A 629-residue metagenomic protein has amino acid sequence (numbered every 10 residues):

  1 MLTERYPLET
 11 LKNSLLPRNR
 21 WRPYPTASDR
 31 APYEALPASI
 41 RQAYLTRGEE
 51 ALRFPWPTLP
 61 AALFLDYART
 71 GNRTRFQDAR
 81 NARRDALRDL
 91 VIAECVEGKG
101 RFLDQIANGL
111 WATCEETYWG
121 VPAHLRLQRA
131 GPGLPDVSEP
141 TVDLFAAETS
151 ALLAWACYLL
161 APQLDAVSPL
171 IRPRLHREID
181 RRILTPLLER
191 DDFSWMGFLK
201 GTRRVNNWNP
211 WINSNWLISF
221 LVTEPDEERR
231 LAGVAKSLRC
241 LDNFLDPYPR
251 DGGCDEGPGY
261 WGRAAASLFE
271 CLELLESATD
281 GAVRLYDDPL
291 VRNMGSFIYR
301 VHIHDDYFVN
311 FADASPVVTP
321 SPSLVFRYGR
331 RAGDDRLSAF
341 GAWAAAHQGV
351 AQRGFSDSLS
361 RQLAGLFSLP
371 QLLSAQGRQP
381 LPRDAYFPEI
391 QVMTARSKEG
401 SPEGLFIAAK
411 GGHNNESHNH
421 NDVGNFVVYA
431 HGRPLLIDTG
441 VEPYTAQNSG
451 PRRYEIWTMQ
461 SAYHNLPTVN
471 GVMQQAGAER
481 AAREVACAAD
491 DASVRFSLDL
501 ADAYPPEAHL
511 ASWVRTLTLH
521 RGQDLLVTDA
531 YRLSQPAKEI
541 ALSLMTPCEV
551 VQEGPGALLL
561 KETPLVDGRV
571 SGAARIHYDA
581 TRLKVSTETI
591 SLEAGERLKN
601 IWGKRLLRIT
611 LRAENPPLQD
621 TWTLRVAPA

Functional and structural regions predicted by a protein language model:
M1-A43, I92-C95: Extreme N-terminal leader/anchor segments
R18-W21, G71-R84, C95, A130-A147 (+6 more regions): Solvent-exposed loop and edge beta-strand segments that line ligand/cofactor-binding and catalytic clefts
G48-L59, I106-H124, L170-M196, A232-G252 (+2 more regions): Long, well-ordered core segments of solenoidal/helical folds
A82-V96, N108-A112, A147-W155: Non-membrane alpha-helical segments in proteins
E94-A107, A156-D180, F220-L238, L275-V291 (+2 more regions): Structural helix-adjacent loops and short alpha-helical linkers that scaffold large soluble proteins
H124-Q128, A147, F340-D357, Y444-A629: CBM-like, beta-strand-rich accessory domains located in the C-terminal region of large, secreted polysaccharide-active
G133-G257, E270, F367-R378: Active-site lining segments of carbohydrate-active enzymes
A265-L436, C487-D490, R495, L606 (+1 more regions): Carbohydrate-active enzyme catalytic cores, enriched for enzymes that act on polyanionic acidic polysaccharides
